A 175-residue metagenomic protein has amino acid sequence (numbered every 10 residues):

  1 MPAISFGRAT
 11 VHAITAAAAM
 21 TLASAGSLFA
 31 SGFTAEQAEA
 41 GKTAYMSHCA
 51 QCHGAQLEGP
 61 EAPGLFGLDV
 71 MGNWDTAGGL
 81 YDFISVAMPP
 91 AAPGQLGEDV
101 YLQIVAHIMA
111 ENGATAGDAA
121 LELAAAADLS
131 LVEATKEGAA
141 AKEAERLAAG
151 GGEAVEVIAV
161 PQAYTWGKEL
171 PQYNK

Functional and structural regions predicted by a protein language model:
P2-A16: Bacterial N-terminal signal peptides that target proteins for export
H12-S27: Bacterial N-terminal signal peptides
S27-Q37: Cleaved targeting-peptide boundary
A35-A38, K42, Q56-P89: Gly/Gly-Pro-rich "capping" loops immediately C-terminal to redox-active cysteine motifs in periplasmic/lumenal
G41-A55, I104, I108: The canonical Cys-X-X-Cys-His
H53, N73, M88, N112-G113 (+1 more regions): Short alpha-helix boundary/capping elements
P90-Q95: Short, polar/flexible loop-turn hinges at active-site or ligand-entry regions and domain interfaces
L96-K175: Flexible coil segments in periplasmic/lumen-exposed cytochrome c-class electron-transfer proteins
